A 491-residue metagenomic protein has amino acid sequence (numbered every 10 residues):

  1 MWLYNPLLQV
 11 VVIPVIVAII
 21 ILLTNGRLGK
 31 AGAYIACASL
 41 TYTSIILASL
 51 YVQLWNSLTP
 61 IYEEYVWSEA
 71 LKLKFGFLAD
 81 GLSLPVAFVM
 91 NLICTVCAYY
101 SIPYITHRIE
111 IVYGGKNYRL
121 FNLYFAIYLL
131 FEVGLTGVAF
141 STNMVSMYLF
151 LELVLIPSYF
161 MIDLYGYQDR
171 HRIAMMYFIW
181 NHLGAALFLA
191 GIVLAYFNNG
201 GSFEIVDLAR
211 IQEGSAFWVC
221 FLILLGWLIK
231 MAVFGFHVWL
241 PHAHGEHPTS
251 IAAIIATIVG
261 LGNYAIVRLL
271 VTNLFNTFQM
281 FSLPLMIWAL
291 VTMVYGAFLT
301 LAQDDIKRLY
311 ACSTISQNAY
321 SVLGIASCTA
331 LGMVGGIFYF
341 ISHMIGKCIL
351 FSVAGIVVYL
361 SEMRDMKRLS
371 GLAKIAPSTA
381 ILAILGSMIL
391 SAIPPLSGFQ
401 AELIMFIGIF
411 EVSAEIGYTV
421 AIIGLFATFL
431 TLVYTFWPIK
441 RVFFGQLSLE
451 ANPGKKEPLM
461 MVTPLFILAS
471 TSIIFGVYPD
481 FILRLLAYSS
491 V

Functional and structural regions predicted by a protein language model:
M1-Q9, I20-A126, A487-S489: Transmembrane helix-loop-helix hairpins at membrane boundaries of multipass inner-membrane proteins
P6-V11, A33, S83, A87 (+11 more regions): Residue-level signature of transmembrane alpha-helical entry/exit and packing/kink sites in multi-pass membrane
G29-T41, R172-H182, A376-L382, P458-I467: Alpha-helical transmembrane segments and their helix-start/interface "positive-inside/aromatic belt" motifs in integral
A36-V52, H182-A190, A383-S391, I467-V477: Hydrophobic alpha-helical membrane-insertion segments
L50-P60, Y196-S202, F481: Helix-to-loop transition at the C-terminal end of transmembrane segments
V96-T106, E110, Y128-M147, P157-R441: Hydrophobic transmembrane alpha-helices and their helix-loop junctions in integral membrane proteins
E152: Short phosphate-coordinating micro-motif centered on Lys-Gly-acidic
G201, K374-S378, T435-V491: Cytoplasmic/organellar membrane-interface segments at the starts of transmembrane helices in multi-pass inner-membrane
